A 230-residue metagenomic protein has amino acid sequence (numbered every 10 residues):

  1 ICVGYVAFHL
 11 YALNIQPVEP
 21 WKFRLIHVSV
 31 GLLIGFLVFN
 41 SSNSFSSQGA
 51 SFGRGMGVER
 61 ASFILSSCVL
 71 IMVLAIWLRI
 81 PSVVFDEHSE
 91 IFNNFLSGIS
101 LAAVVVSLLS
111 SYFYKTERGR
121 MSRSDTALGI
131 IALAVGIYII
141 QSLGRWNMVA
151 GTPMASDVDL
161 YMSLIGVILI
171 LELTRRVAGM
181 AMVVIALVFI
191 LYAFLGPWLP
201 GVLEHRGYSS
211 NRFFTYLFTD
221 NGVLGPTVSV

Functional and structural regions predicted by a protein language model:
I1-M154, L160-L164: Conserved, well-structured core domains of diverse proteins
Q16-F23, E87-H88, N147-V230: Hydrophobic transmembrane alpha-helices of multi-pass solute/ion transporters
